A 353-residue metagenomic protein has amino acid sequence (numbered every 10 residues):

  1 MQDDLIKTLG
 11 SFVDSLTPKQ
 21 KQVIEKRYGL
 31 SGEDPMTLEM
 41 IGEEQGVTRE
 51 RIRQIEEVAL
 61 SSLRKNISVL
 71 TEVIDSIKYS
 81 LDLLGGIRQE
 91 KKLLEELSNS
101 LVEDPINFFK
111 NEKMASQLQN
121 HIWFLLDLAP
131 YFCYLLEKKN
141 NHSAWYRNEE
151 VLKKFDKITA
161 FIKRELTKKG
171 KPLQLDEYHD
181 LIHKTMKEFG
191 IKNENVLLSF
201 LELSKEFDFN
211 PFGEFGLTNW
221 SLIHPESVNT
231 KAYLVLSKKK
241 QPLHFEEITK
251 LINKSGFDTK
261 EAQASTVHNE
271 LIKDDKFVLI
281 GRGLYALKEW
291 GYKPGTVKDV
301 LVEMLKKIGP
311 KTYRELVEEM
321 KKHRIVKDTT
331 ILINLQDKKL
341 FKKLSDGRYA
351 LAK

Functional and structural regions predicted by a protein language model:
M1-K353: C-terminal non-catalytic scaffold/interaction domains in large multidomain proteins
